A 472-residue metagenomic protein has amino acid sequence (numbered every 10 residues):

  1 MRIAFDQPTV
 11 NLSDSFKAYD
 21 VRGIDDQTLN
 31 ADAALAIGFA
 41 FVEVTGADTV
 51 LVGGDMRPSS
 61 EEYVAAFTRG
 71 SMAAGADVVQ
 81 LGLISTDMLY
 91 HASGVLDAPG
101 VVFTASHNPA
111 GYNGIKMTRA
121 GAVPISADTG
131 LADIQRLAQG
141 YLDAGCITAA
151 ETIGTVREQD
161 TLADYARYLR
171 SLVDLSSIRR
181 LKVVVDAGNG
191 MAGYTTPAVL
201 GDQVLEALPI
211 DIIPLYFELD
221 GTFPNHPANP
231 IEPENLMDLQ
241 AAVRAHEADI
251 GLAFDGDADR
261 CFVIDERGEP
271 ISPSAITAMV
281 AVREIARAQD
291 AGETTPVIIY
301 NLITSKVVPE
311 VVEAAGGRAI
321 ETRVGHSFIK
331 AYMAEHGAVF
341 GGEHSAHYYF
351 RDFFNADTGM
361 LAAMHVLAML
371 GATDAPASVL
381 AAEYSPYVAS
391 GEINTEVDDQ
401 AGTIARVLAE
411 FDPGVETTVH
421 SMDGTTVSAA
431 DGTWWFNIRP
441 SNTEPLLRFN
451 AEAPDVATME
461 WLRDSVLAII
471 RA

Functional and structural regions predicted by a protein language model:
M1-R69, A73-A74, T155-L181: An N-terminal, well-structured beta->alpha segment
I3-A4, N113-A245: Gly/Ser/Thr-enriched, mixed-charge loops and adjacent short helices that form phosphate/oxyanion-binding elements
F39, V50-N113, A198-I264: N-terminal small/polar loop signature for handling phosphorylated ligands or for N-terminal nucleophile
D48-D55, V79, K182-V184, P296-L302 (+1 more regions): Short glycine-rich phosphate-binding loop at a beta-alpha junction
A110-G111, M117-D128, R136, D238-N301 (+1 more regions): Replace "Mg2+/Mn2+-dependent" with "divalent metal-dependent
V204-P209, P214-Y216, E269-A288, G359-A368: Gly/Ser/Thr-rich active-site loops/lids in small-molecule metabolic enzymes that frequently grip phosphoryl groups
I250, D290-A472: Phosphate-binding and adjacent anionic-ligand microenvironments
